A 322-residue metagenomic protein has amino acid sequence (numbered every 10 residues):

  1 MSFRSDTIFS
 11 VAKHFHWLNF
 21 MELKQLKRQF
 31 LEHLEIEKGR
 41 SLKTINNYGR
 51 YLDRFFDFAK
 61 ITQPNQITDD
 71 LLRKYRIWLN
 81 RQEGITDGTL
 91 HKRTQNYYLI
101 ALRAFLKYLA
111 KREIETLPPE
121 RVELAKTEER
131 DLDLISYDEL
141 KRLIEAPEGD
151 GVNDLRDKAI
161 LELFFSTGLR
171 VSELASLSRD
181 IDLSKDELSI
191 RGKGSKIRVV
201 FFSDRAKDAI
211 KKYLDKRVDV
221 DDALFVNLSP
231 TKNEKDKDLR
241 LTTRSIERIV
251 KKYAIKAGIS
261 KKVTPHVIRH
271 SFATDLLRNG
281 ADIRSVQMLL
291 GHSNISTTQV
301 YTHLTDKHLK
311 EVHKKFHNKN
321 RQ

Functional and structural regions predicted by a protein language model:
M1-H14: A cross-taxon signal for low-complexity, glycine/charged-rich
T7, H16-Q322: Conserved catalytic core of the tyrosine transesterase superfamily
